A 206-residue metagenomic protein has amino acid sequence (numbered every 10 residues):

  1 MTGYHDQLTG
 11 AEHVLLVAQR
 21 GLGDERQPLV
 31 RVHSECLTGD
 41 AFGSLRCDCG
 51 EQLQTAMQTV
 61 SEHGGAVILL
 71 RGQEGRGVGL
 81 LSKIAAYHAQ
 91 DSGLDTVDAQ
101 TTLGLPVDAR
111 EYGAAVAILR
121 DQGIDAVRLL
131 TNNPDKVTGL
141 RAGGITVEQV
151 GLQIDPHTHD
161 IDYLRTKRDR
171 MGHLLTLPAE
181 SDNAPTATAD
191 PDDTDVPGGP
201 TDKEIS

Functional and structural regions predicted by a protein language model:
M1-S206: Catalytic domains of riboflavin
